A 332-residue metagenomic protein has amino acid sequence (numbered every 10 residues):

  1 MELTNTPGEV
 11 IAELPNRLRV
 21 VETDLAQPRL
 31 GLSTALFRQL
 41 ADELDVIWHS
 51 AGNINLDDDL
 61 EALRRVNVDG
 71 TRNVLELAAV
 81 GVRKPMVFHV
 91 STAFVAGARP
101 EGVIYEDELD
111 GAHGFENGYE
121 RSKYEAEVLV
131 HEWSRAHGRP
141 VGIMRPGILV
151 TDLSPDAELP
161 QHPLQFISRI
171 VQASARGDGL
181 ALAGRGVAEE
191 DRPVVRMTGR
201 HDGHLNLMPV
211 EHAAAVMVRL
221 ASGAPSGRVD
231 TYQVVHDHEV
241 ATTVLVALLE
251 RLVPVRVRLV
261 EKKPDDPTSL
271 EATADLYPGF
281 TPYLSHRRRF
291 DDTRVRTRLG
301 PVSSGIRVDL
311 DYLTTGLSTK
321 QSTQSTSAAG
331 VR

Functional and structural regions predicted by a protein language model:
E13-L14, L18-D69: NAD(P)H-binding glycine-rich loop region in Rossmannoid oxidoreductase-like domains and their noncatalytic homologs
V46-S50, D57-R65, D69-G118, G142: Conserved Rossmann-fold NAD(P)-dependent oxidoreductase catalytic core, especially the SDR/UDP-sugar
R64-V68, F115-Y124, P160-Q161, G203-L207: Short-chain dehydrogenase/reductase
V80, H113-G147, D152: Active-site Tyr-X1-5-Lys
S134-L205, V210-H212: NAD(P)-dependent short-chain dehydrogenase/reductase
A173-E189, V194-M197, K263-S304: A hydrophobic C-terminal alpha-helical subdomain
L207, A215-G279, Q324, A328-R332: Mid/C-terminal beta-alpha module of Rossmann-like enzyme folds, strongest in SDR-family dehydrogenases/epimerases
D292-R332: Amphipathic terminal alpha-helices
